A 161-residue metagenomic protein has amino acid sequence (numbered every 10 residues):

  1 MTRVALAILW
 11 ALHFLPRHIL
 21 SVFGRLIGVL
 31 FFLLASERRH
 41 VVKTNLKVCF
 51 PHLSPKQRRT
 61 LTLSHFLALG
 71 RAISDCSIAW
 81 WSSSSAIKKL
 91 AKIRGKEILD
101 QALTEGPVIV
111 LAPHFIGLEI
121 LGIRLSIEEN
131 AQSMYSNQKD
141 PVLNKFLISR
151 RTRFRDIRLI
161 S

Functional and structural regions predicted by a protein language model:
M1-A112, N144-R150, R155: Membrane-anchoring hydrophobic helices of lipid-metabolizing enzymes
G106-S161: Catalytic core of membrane glycerolipid acyltransferases/transacylases, capturing the structured, soluble-facing
